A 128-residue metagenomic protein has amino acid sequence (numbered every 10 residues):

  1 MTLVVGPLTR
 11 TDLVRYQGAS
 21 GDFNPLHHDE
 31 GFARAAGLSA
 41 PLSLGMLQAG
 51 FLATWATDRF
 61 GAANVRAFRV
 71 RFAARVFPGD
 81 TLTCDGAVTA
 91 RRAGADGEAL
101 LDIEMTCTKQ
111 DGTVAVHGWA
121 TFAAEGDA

Functional and structural regions predicted by a protein language model:
M1-N64, A128: Hot-dog-fold acyl-thioester-processing enzymes
M1-V4, R75-A128: HotDog/MaoC-like acyl-thioester-processing domains
S20, A33, A67-F68, D96 (+2 more regions): Short, charged/polar low-complexity linear motifs in solvent-exposed/disordered segments
D58-D85: Mid-chain, well-packed structural core segment of small domains
